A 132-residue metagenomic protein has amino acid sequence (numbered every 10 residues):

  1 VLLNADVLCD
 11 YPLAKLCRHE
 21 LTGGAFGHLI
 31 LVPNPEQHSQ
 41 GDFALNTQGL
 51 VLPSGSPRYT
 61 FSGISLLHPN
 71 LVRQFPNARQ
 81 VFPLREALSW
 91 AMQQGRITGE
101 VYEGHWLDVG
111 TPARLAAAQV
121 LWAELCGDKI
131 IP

Functional and structural regions predicted by a protein language model:
V1, L8, P12-L21, N34-Q37 (+1 more regions): Catalytic-core segments of class I nucleotidyltransferases/pyrophosphorylases that form NMP-activated intermediates
L2-N4, L29-I30: Short catalytic-loop micro-motif centered on adjacent basic/acidic residues
G24-A25: Short, high-confidence coil segments that cap the C-terminus of an alpha-helix and link into the following beta-strand
H28-D42: Short beta-strand-to-loop element that shapes/binds the nucleotide-sugar donor at the catalytic cleft/hinge
A44-G49: Short acidic-glycine loop/turn motifs at beta-strand connectors
